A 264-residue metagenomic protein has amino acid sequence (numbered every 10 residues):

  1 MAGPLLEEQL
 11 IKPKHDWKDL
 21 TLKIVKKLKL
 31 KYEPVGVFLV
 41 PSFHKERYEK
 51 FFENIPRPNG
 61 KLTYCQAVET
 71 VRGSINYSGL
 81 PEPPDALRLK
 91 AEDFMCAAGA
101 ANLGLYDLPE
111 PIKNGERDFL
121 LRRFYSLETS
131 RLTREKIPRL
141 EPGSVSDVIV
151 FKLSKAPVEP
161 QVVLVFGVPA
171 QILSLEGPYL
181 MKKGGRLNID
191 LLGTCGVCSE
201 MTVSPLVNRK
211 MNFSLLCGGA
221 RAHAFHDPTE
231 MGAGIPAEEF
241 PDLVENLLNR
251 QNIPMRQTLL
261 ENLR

Functional and structural regions predicted by a protein language model:
A2: Cys/His-rich Zn2+-coordinating "finger/knuckle" modules used by eukaryotic regulatory proteins
L6-R264: Acidic, serine/proline-rich low-complexity intrinsically disordered regions
